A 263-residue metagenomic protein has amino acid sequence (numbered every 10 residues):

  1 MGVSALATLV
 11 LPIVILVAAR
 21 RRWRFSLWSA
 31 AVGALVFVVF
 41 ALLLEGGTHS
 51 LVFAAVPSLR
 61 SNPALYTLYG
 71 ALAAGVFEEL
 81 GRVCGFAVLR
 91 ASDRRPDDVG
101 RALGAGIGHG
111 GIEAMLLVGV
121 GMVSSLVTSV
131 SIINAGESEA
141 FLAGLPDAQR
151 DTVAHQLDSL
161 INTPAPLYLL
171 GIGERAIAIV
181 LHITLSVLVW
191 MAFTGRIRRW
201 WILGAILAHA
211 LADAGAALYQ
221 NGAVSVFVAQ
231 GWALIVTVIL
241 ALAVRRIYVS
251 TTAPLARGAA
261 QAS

Functional and structural regions predicted by a protein language model:
M1-S263: Hydrophobic alpha-helical segments at protein termini of multi-pass membrane proteins
